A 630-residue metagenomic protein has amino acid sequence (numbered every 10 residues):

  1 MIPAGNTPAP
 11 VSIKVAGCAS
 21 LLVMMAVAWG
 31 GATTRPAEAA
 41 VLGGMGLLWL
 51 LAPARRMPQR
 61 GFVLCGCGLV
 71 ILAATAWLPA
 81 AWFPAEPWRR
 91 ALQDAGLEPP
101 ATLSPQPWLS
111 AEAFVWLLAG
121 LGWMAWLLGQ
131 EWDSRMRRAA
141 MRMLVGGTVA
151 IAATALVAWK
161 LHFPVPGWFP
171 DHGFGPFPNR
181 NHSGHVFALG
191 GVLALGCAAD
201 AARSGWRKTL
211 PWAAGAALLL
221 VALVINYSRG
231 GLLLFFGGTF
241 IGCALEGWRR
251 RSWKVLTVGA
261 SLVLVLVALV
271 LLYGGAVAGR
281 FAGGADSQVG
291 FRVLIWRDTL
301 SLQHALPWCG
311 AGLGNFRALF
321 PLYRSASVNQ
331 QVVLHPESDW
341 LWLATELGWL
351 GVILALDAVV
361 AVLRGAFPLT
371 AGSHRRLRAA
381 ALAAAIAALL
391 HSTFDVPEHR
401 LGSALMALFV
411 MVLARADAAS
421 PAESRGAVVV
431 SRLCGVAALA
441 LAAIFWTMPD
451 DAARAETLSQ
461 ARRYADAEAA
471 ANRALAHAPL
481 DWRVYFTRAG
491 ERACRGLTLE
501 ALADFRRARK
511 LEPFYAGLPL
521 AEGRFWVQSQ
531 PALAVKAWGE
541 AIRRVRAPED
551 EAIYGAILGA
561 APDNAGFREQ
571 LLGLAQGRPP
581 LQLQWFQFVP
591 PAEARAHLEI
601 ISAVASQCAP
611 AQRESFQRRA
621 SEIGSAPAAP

Functional and structural regions predicted by a protein language model:
I2-A32, P36-L51, G66-A73, W108-G275 (+3 more regions): Alpha-helical transmembrane segments of multi-pass inner-membrane proteins
P53-Q59, T75-A91, E98-T102, R135 (+1 more regions): Transmembrane alpha-helix boundary signature
Q93-P107, P164-P176, G290-L294, P321 (+1 more regions): Juxtamembrane membrane-water interface segments that cap and precede transmembrane helices
H172-P176, F235-T239, L266-H304, P321-L322 (+1 more regions): Flexible juxtamembrane loops connecting transmembrane helices in multi-pass membrane enzymes that build or modify
N179, V293-V333, W340-L343, L347-L354: TM-adjacent membrane-interface loops and short helices in multi-pass inner/ER membrane proteins
T257-L272, E423-D450: Internal/C-terminal transmembrane anchor helices
A453-P630: C-terminal luminal/periplasmic domains and tails of membrane-associated envelope-modifying transferases
